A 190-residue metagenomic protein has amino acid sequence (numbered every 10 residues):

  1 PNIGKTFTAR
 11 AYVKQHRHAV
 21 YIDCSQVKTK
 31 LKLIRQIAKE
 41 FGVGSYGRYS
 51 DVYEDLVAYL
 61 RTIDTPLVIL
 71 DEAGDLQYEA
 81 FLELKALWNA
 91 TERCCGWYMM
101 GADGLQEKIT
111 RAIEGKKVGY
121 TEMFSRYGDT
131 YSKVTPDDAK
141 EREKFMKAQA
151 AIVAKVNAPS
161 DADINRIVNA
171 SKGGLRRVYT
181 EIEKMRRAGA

Functional and structural regions predicted by a protein language model:
P1-A11, S25-Q26: Walker A/P-loop nucleotide-binding motif
P1-I3, L76, W88-Y120: Sensor-1/coupling segment of RecA-like P-loop NTPase cores
K5, K30-L31, L105-T110, E141-R142: Switch/connector loops and helix/strand junctions flanking conserved nucleotide-binding motifs in nucleotide-processing
F7, A11-K14, T121-S125, D129-A190: C-terminal alpha-helical "lid" subdomain
K14-I22, G42-S45: Post-Walker A helix-loop "phosphate-sensing" segment adjacent to the P-loop in P-loop NTPases
K30-G47: Conserved NTP-binding/hydrolysis module of P-loop NTPases
Y46-P66: Conserved alpha-helical scaffold flanking the Walker A/P-loop in AAA+ ATPase domains
Y59-A80, L84: Conserved P-loop NTPase "ATPase switch" module shared by AAA+ and STAND
